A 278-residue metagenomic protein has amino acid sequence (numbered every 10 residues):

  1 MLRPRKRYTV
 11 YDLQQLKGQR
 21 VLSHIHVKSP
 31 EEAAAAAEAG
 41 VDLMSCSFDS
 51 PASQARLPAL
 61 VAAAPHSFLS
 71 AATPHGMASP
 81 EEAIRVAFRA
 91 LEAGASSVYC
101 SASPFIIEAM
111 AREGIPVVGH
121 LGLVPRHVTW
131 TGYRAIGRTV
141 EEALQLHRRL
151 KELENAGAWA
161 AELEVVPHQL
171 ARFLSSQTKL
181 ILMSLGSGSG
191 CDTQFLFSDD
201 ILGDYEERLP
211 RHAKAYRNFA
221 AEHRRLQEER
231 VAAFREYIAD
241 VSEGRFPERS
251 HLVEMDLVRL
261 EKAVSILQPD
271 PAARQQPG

Functional and structural regions predicted by a protein language model:
M1-G278: Alpha/beta enzyme core
